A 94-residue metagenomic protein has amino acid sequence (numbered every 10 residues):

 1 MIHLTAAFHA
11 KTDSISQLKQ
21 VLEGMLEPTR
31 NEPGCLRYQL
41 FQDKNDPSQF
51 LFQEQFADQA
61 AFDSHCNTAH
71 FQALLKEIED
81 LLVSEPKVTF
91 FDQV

Functional and structural regions predicted by a protein language model:
M1-I2, V94: Absolute protein N-terminus
I2-F8, Q39-C66: Short, well-ordered beta-strand segments in beta-rich or mixed alpha/beta enzyme and ligand-binding folds
L4, L18, L22, L26 (+2 more regions): Generic leucine side-chain signal with a strong bias for well-ordered alpha-helical environments
A10-T12: Beta-strand elements of well-folded, non-transmembrane domains
S14-L36, H70: Short amphipathic alpha-helical segments
S16, A60-D63, Q72, K76: Alpha-helical elements of the RecA-like P-loop NTPase motor core of helicases
L22, C66, L75-I78: Short, flexible helix/strand-to-coil boundary loops that buttress conserved ligand/catalytic motifs in alpha/beta
L40-S48, K76-V94: Glycine-rich beta-strand-turn "strand-cap" elements at beta-sheet edges
